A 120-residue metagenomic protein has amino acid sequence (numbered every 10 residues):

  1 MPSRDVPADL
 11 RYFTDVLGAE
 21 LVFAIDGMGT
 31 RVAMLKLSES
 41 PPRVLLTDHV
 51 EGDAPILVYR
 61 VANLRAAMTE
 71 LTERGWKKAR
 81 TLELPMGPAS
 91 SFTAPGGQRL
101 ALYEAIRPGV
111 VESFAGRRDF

Functional and structural regions predicted by a protein language model:
M1-L10, A54-L57, I106-F120: N-terminal beta-strand motif that seeds the catalytic metal site of vicinal oxygen chelate
M1-P41: Core segments of cupin and vicinal oxygen chelate
M1-R4, A33-K36, D48-R74, P88-Q98: Vicinal oxygen chelate
V22, T69-F120: Vicinal oxygen chelate
I25-M28, H49-E51, L82-P85: A short beta-turn/loop motif at secondary-structure boundaries
T30, R43-L45, V110-E112: A short, acidic/glycine-rich surface segment
S38-S40, T47-H49, A105: Generic beta-structure capping elements
S40-L45, G97-A101: Short, charged/polar, Gly/Pro-enriched secondary-structure boundary elements
